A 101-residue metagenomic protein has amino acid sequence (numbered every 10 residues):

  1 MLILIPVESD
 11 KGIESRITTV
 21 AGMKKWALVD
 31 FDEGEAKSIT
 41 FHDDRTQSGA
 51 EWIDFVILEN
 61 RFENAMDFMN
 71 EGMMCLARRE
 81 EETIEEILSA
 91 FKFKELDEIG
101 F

Functional and structural regions predicted by a protein language model:
M1-D44, A50-W52, R79, T83-F101: Non-catalytic interface/targeting segments
G49-E81: Mid-chain, well-packed structural core segment of small domains
